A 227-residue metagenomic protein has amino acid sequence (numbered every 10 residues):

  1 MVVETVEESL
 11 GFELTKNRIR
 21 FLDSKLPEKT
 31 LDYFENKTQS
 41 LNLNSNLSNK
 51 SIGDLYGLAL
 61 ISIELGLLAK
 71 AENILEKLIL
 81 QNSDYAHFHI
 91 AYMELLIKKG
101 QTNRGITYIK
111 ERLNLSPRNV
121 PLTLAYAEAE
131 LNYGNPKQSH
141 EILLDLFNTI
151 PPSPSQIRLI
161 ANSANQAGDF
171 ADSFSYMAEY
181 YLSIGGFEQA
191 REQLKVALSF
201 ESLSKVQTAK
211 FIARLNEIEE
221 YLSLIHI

Functional and structural regions predicted by a protein language model:
M1-Y108, N114, R118, E141-I142 (+5 more regions): Extracytoplasmic and endomembrane cell-envelope/extracellular-matrix remodeling and assembly machinery
E72, I106, H140, A171-S175 (+2 more regions): Conserved positions within tetratricopeptide repeat
L78, R112, D145-L146, Y180 (+1 more regions): Canonical positions in the second alpha-helix
I90-N103, T107-A167, S175: Alpha-helical adaptor scaffolds
M93-L96, A127, Q156-Q166, K195-S223: TPR/TPR-like alpha-solenoid helical repeat scaffolds
S175-S202, N216: TPR/TPR-like (Sel1-like) alpha-helical repeat modules
